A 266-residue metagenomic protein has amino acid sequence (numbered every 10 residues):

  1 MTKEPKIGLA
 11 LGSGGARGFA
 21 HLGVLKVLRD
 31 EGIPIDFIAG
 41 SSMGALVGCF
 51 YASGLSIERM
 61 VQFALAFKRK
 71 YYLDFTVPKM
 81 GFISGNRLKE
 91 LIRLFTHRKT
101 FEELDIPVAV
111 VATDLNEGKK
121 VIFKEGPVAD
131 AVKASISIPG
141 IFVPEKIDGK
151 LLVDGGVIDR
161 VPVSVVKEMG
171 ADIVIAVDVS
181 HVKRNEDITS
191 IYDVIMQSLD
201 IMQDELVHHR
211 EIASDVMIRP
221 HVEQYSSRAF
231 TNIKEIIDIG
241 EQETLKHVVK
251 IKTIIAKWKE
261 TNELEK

Functional and structural regions predicted by a protein language model:
M1-S41, C49-K266: Patatin-like phospholipase
